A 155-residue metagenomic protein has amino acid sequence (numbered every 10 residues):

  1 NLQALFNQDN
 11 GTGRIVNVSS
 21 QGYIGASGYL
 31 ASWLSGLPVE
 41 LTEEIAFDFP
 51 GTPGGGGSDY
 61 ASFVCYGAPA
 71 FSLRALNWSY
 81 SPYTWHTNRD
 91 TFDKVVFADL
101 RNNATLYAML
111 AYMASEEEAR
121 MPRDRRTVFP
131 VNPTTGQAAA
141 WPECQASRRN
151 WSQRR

Functional and structural regions predicted by a protein language model:
N1-T84, C144-R154: Metal-dependent peptidase/peptidase-like ectodomains
Y80-R155: His/Asp/Glu-rich mid-to-C-terminal helical/loop segments that flank catalytic regions of hydrolases
